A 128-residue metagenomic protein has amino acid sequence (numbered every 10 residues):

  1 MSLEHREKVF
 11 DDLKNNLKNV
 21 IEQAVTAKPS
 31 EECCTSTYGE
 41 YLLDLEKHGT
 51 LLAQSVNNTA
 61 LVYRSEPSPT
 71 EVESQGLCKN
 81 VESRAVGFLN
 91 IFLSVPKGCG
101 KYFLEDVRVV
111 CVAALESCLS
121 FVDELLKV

Functional and structural regions predicted by a protein language model:
M1-N58, K79-S83: Eukaryotic N-terminal, low-complexity and coiled-coil-prone scaffolding/targeting segments of large membrane-traffic
N19, T26-C33, T37, N58-L61 (+4 more regions): Heptad-repeat coiled-coil alpha-helices
E66-V128: Alpha-helical bundle protein-protein interaction modules that mediate dimerization/oligomerization and scaffolding
